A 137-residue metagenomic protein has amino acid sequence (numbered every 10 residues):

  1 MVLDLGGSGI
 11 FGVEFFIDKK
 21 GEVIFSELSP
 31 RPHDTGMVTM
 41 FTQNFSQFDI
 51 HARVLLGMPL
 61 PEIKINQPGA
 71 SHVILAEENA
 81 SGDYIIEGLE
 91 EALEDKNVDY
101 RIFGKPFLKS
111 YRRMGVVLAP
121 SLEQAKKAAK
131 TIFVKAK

Functional and structural regions predicted by a protein language model:
M1-V13, K19-K20, S29-A80: Active-site "cap" helix and flanking loop/linker of ATP-utilizing ligase/carboxylase catalytic domains
D18-G21, S121-E123: Short acidic-glycine loop/turn motifs at beta-strand connectors
R53-K137: Peripheral (often C-terminal) accessory segments that flank ATP-dependent C-N-forming ligase machineries
